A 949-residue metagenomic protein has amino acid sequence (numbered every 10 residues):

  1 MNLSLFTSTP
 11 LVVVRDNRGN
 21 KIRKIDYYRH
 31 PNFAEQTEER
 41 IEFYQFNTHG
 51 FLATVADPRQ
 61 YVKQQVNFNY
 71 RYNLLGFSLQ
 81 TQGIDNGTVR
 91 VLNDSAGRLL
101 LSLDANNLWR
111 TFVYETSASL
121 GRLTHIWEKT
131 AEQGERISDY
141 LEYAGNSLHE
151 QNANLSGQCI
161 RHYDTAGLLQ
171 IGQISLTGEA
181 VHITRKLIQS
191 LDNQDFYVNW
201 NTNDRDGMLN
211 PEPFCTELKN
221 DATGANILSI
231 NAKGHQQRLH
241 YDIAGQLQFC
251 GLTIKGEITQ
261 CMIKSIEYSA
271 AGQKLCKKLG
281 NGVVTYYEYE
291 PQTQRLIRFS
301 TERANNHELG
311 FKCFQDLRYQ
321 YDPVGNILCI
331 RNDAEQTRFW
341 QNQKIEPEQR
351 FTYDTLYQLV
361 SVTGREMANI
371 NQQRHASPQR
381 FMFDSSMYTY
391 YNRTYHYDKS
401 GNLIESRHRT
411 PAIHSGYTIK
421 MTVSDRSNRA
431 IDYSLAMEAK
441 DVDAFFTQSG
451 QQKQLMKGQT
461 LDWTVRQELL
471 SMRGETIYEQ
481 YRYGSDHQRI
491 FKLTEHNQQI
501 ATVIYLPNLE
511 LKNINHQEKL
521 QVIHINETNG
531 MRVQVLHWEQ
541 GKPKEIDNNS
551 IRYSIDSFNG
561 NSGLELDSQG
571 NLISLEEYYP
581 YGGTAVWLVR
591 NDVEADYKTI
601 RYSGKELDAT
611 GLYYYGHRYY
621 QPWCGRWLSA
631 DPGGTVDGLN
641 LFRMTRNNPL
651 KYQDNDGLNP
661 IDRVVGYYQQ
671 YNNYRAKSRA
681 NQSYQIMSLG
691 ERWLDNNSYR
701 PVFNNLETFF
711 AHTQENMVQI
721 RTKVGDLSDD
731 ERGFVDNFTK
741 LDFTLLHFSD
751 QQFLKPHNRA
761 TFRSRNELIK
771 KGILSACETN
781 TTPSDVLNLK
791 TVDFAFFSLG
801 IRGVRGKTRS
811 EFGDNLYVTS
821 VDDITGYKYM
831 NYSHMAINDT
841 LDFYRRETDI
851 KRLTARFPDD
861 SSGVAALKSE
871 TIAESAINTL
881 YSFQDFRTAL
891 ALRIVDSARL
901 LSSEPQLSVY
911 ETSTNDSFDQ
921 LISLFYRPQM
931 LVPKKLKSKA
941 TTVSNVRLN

Functional and structural regions predicted by a protein language model:
M1-E42, N47, P213-C215, D221-A225: Thioester-forming pentapeptide GCGEQ
T7, H30-P31, E38, A56-N86 (+6 more regions): Acidic/glycine-rich beta-solenoid
L11-V14, H162-Q170: Outer-membrane beta-barrel transmembrane strands
V13, N17-N20, Y27, T48-F51 (+8 more regions): Glycine-rich, acidic and aromatic/proline-enriched surface loops and short helix-turn segments that act as binding
I188, V198, P543-G616, L650: A motif-centric feature for acidic-aromatic and gly/ser/thr-rich catalytic loops and repeats
G570-W587, D596, G611-L612, H617-R618 (+1 more regions): Short turn/helix-capping motifs enriched in Asx and small/polar residues
N681-F796, I801-N949: Active-site-proximal loop/hinge segments that shape catalytic or ion-binding/gating pockets
